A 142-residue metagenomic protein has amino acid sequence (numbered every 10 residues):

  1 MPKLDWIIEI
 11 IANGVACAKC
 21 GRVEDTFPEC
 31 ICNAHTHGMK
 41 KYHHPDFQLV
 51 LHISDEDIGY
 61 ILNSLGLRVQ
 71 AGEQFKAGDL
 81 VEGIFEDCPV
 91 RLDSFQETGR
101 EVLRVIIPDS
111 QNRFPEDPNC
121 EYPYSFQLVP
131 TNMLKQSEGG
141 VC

Functional and structural regions predicted by a protein language model:
M1-I31, M39-C142: Acidic, proline/glycine-rich low-complexity IDRs
